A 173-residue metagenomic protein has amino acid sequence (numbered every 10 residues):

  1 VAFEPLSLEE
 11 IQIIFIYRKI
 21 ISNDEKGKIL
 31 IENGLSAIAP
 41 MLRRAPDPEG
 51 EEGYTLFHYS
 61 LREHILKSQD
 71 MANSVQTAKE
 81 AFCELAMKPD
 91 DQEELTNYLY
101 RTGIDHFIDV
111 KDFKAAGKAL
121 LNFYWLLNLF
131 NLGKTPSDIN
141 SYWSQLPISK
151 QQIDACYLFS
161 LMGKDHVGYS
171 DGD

Functional and structural regions predicted by a protein language model:
F3, L8-Q92, Y100, F107 (+3 more regions): C-terminal leucine-rich, beta-strand-based interaction scaffolds used for sensing/assembly
T77, K114-A115: Alpha-helical positions within canonical tetratricopeptide repeat
G103, A115-A119, A155: Solenoid-repeat scaffolds in large eukaryotic assemblies
